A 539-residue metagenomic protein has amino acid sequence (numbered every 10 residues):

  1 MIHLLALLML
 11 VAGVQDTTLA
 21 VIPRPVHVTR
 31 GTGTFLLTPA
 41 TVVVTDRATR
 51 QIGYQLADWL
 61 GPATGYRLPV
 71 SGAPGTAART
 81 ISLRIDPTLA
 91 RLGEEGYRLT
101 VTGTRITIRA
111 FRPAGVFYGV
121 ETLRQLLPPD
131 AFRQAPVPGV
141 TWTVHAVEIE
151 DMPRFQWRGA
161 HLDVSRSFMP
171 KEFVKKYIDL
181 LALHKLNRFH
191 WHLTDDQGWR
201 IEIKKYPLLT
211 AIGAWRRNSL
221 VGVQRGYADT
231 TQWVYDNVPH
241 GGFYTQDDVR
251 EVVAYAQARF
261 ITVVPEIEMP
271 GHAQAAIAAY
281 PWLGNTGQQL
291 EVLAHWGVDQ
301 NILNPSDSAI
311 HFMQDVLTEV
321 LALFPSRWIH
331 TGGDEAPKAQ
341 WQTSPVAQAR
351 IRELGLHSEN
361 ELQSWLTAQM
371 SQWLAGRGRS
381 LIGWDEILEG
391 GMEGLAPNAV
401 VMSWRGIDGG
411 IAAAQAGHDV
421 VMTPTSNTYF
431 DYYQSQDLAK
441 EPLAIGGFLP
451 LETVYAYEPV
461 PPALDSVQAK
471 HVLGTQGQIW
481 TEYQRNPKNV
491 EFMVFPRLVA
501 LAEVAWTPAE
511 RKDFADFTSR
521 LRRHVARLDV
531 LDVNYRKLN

Functional and structural regions predicted by a protein language model:
M1-L7: Sec-dependent signal peptide recognition, specifically the positively charged N-region followed immediately by
V14-W157, Q478, N489, R497 (+1 more regions): Contiguous, structured surface segment used for ligand recognition
Q51-I52, F168-P170, D196-E202, P270-A276 (+6 more regions): Flexible loop/turn segments at secondary-structure boundaries
A90-Q314, T318-W328, Q369, W373 (+2 more regions): Feature activates predominantly on carbohydrate-active enzymes
A276-W282, T286, L290-A399, W404-A416: Active-site neighborhood of glycoside hydrolase catalytic domains
S380-L388, E393-A399, S403-N539: Flexible, acidic glycine-rich loops studded with aromatic residues
